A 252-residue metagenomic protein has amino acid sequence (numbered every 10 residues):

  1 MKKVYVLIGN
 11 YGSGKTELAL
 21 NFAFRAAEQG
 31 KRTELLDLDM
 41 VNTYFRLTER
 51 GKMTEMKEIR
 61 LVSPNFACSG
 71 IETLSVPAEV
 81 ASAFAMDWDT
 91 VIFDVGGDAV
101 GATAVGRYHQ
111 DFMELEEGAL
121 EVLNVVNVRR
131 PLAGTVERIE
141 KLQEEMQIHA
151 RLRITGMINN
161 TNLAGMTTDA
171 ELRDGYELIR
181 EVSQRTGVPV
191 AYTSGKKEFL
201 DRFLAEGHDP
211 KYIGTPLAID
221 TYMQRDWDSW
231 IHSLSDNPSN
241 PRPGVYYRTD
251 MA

Functional and structural regions predicted by a protein language model:
L7: Hydrophobic anchor at the beta1->P-loop junction of P-loop NTPases
Y11: The conserved Walker
K15: Conserved lysine of the Walker
L18, F22: Hydrophobic positions on the alpha1 helix immediately C-terminal to the Walker A/P-loop
R25-E79: N-terminal phosphate/diphosphate-binding loop that engages ATP/GTP or pyrophosphate donors across diverse enzyme folds
P64-S69, D89-V105: Switch II (G3) loop of P-loop NTPases
D87-V91, L120-E121: Loop/turn-to-beta-strand initiation segments
V100-I213, D226: Conserved catalytic-core segment of NTP-binding enzymes
